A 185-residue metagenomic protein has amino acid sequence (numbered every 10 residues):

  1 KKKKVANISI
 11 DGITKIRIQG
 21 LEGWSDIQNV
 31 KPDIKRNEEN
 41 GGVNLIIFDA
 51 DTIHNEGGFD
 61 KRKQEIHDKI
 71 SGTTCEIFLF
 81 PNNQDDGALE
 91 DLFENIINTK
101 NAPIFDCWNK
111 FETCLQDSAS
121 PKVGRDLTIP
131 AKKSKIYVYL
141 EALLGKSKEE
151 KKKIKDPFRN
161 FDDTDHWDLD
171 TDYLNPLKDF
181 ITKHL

Functional and structural regions predicted by a protein language model:
K1-L45: RecA-like P-loop NTPase motor core
K2-K4, I34, I66-I70, I97 (+1 more regions): Hydrophobic, Leu/Ile/Phe/Ala-enriched alpha-helical segments that form helix-helix packing faces
K15, L45, L89-E90, Y137 (+1 more regions): Generic secondary-structure boundary/loop-capping signal
N44-F48, I53, T164-D165, D179: Small/polar/charged residue-enriched interaction surfaces, especially the RNA/DNA-contacting tracks of RNP/CRISPR
D49-K148: Activity-critical C-terminal alpha-helical subdomain
L143-L185: Charged phosphate-binding loop/patch that engages nucleotide di/tri-phosphates or the phosphate backbone of nucleic
